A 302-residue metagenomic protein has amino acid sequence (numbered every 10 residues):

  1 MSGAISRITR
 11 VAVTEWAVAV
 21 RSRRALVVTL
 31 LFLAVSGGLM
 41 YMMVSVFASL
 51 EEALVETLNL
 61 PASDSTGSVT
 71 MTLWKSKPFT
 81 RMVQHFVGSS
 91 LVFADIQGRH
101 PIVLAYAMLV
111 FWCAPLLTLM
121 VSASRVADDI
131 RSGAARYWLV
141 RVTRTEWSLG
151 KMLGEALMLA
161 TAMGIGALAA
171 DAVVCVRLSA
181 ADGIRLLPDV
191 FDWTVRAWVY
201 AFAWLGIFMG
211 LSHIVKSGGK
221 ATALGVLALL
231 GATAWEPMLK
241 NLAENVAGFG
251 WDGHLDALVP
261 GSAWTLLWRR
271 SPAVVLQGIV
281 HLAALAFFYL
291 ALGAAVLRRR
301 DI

Functional and structural regions predicted by a protein language model:
M1-F32: Aromatic- and glycine-rich beta-strand/loop motifs that create alpha-glucan
A25, G38-S124, S148-G219, T265-V280: Secretory targeting signals
V28-L31, L149-G150, A221-G225, H281 (+1 more regions): Hydrophobic core positions of alpha-helical segments in small-molecule transporters and transporter systems
F32-S36, G154-E155, V226-L230, A286: Residue-level recognition of pore/gate-forming positions within transmembrane alpha-helices of multi-pass
G38-A48, G218-L258: Transmembrane helix segments
L119-W138, M152, I302: Transmembrane helix boundary and interhelical loop/hinge segments in multi-pass membrane proteins
A284-I302: Junction motif at the cytosolic side of a transmembrane helix
